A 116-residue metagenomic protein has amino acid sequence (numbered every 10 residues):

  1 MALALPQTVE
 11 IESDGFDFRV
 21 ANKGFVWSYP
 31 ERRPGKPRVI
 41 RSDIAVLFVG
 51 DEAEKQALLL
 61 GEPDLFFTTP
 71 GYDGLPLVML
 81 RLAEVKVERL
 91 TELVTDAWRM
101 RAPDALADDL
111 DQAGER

Functional and structural regions predicted by a protein language model:
M1-R116: Charge-dense, helix-prone N-terminal extensions
